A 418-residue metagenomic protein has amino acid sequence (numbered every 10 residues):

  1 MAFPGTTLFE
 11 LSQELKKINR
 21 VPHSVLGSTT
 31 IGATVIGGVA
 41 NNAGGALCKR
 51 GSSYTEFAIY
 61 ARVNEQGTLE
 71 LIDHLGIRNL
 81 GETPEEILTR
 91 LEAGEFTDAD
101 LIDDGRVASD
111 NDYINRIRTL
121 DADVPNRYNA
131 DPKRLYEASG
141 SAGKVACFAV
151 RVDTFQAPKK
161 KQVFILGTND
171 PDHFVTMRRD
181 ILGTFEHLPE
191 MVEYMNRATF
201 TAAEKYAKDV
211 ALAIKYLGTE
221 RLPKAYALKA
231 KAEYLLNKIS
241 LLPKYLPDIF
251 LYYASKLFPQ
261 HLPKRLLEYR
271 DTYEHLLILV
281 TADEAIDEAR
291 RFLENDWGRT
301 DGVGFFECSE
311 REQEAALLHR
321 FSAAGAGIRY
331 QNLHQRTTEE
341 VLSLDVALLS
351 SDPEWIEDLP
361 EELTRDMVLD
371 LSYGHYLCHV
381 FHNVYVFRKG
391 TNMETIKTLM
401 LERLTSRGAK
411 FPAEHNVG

Functional and structural regions predicted by a protein language model:
M1-V35: Anion-binding (especially nucleotide phosphate/pyrophosphate-binding) glycine-rich loop and adjoining beta-alpha core
A2-T6, G27, I31, S52 (+6 more regions): Catalytic cores of large soluble enzymes that bind and process phosphate-bearing ligands
F3, E10, D104-G105, T395: Alpha/propeptide regions of enzymes that mature by internal proteolysis
S24-V25, T30-V175: FAD-binding subdomain of flavoenzyme oxidoreductases
A33-A40, E193-D209, Q313-H319, N416-G418: Short, conserved secondary-structure transition motifs
D170-L188: Internal alpha/beta scaffold segment
E204-Y234, R299-F306: Terminal amphipathic helices with adjacent charged low-complexity linkers/tails
A230-I249, Y253-G418: Conserved glycine-rich FAD pyrophosphate-binding loop
